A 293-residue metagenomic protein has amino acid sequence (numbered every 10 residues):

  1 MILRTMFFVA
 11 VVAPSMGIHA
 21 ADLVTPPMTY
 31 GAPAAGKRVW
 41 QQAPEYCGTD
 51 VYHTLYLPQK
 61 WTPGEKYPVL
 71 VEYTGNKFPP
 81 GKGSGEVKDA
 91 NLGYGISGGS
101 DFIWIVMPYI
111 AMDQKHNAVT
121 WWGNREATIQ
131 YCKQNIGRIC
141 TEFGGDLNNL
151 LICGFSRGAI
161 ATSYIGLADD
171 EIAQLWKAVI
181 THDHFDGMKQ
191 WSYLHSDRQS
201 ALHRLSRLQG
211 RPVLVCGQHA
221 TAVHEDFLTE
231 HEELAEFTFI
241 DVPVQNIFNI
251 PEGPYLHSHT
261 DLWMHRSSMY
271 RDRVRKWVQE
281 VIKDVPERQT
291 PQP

Functional and structural regions predicted by a protein language model:
T5-S15: Bacterial N-terminal signal peptides
I18-V69, F102, V242, D284-P293: A domain-start/cap signature at the N-terminus of enzymes
W61-E65, N117-S156: Gly/Ser-rich "nucleophile elbow"/oxyanion-hole loop immediately N-terminal to the catalytic nucleophile in hydrolases
E65-Y67, P80-E86, K115-T120, Y164-I165 (+2 more regions): Short, solvent-exposed loop/turn and secondary-structure capping segments
V69, Y73-Q134: Active-site machinery of serine-nucleophile hydrolases
A159-E171: Short glycine-enriched nucleophile-adjacent loop and the immediately C-terminal alpha-helix near the catalytic center
E171-R266: The feature captures the conserved acid-bearing segment of alpha/beta-hydrolase catalytic domains
M264-P293: Catalytic active-site module of serine/aspartate enzymes centered on a nucleophile-bearing elbow/loop
